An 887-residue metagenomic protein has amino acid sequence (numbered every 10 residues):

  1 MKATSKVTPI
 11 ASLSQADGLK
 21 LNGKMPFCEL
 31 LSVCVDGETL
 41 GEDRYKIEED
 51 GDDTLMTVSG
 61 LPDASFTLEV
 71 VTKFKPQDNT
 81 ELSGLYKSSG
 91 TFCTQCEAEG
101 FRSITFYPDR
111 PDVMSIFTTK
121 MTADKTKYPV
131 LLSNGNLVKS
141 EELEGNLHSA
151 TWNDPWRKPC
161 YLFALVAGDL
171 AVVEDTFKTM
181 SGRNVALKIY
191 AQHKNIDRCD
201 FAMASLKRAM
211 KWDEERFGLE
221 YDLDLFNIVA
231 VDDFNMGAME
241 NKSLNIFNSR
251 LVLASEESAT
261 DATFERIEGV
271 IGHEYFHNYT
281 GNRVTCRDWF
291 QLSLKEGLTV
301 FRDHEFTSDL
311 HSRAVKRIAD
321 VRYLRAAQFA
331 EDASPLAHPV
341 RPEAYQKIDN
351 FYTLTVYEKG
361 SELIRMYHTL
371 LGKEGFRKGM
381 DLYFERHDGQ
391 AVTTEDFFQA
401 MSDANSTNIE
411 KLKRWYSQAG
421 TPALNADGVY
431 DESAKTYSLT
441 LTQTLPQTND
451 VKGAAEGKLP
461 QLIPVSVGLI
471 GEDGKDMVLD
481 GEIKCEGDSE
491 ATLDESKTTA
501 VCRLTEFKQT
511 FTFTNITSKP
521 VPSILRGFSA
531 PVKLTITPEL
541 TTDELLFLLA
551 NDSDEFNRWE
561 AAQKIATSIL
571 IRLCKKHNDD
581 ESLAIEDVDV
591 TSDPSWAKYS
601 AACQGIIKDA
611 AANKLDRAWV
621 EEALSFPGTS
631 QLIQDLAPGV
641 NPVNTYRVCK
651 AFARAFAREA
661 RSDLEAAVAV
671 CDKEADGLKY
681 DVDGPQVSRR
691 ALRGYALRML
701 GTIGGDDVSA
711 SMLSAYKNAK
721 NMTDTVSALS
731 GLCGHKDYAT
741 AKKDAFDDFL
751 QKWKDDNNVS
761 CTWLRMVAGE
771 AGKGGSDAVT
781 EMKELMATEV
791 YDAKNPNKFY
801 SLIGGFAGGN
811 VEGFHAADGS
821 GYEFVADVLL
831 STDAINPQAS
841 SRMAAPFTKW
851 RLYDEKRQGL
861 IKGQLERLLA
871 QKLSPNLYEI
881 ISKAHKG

Functional and structural regions predicted by a protein language model:
M1-P9, T119, T436-T444: Short, well-ordered beta-strand segments enriched in hydrophobic/aromatic residues
S5, W152, S181-V429, S433 (+1 more regions): Hydrophobic alpha-helical and helix-loop surface patches within well-folded domains that function as non-catalytic
S14-E42, P460-D480, K598: Solvent-exposed beta-hairpin/edge-strand motifs
G18, K24-S88, N146, T499-V521: A surface-exposed beta-strand-loop module
E69-E174, D554-R558: Extended, low-hydrophobicity, Ser/Thr/Pro/Gly-biased non-transmembrane segments
K73-E81, P446-T448, A530-T535: Short acidic/polar inter-strand loop motif in beta-rich domains
A326, T353, R503, T514-G887: Long, ordered, helix-rich scaffold segments
E385-L479, I483-C485, S489, R503 (+2 more regions): Beta/coil-rich, acidic/histidine-enriched accessory regions frequently appended to metallopeptidases
